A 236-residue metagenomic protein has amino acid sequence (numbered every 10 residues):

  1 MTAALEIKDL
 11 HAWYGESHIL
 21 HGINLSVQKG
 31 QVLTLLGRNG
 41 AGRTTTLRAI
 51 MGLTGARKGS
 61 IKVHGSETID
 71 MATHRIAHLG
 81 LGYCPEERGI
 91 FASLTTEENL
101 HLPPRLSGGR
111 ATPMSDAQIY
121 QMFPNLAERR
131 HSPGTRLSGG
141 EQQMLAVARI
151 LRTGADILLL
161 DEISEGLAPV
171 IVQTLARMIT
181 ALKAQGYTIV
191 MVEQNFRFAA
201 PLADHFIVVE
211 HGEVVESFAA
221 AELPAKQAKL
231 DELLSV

Functional and structural regions predicted by a protein language model:
G15, A56, T96-M114, M122-A127 (+2 more regions): ABC-type ATPase nucleotide-binding domains, specifically the catalytic core motifs of the NBD
L36-R38: The feature captures the beta-strand-to-loop junction immediately N-terminal to the Walker
M51: Helix-to-loop junction immediately C-terminal to a conserved catalytic motif
G55, E67-E87, T112, D116 (+2 more regions): ABC ATPase NBD coupling module
P133-L137, E141: Conserved ABC ATPase signature
I150-L151: ABC ATPase C-loop
E162-I163: Walker B catalytic motif
